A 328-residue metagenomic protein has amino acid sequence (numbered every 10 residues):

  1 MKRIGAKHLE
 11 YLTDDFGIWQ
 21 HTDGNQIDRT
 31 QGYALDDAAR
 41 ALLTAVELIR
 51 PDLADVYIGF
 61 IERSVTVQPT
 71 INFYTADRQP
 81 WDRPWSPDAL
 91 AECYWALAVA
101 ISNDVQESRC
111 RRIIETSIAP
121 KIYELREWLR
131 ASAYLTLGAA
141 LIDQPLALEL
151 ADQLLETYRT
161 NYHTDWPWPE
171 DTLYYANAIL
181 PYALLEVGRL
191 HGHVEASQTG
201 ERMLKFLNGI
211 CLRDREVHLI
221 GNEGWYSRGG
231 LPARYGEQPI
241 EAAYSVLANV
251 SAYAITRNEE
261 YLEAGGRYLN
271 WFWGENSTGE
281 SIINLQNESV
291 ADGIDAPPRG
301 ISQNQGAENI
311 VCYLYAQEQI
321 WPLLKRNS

Functional and structural regions predicted by a protein language model:
M1-S328: Glycan-recognition and catalytic cores of secretory/periplasmic carbohydrate-active enzymes
